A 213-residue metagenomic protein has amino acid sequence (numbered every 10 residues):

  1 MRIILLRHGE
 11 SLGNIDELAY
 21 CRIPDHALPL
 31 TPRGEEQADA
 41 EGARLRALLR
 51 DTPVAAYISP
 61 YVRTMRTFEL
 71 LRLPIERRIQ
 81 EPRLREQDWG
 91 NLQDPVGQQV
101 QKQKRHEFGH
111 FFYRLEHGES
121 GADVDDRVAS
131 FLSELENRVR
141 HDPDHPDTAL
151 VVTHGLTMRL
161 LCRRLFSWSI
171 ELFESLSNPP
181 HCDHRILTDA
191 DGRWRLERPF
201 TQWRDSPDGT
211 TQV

Functional and structural regions predicted by a protein language model:
R2, E41-R44, Q80, R85-Q99 (+2 more regions): Acidic, low-complexity terminal tails and accessory targeting/binding regions of phosphate-metabolizing enzymes
R2-E76, E119-A122, V128: Active-site-proximal alpha-helix that buttresses catalytic centers in soluble enzyme cores
I3, V54, D144-G155: Generic beta-sheet signal
L6, Q80-E81, V152: Generic enzyme active-site microenvironment
S11, T157-M158: Short active-site segment of divalent metal-dependent hydrolases/proteases that encodes the spacing between
L28, L70-S130, S175, R198-F200 (+1 more regions): Phosphate-handling substructures
L48-T52, L135-D147: Glycine-rich phosphate-binding loop signature in dinucleotide/nucleotide-binding domains
L70, L160-R164: Active-site signature of alpha/beta-hydrolase-fold catalytic machinery across serine- and Asp/Cys-nucleophile hydrolases
